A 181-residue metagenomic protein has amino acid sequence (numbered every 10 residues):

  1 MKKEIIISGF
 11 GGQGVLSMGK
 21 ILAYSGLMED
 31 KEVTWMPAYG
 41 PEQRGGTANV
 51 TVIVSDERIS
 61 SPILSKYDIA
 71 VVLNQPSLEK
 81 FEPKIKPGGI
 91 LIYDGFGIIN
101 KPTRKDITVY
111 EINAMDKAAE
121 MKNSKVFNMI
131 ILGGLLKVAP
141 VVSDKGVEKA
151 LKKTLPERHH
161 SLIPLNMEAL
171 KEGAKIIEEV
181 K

Functional and structural regions predicted by a protein language model:
M1-K181: Active-site cofactor/cluster-binding pocket
